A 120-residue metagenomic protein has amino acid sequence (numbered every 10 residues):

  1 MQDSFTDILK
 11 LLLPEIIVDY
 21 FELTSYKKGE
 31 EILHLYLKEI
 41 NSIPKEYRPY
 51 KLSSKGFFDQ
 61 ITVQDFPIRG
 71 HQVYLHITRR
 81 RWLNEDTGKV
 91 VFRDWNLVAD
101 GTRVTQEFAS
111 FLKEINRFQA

Functional and structural regions predicted by a protein language model:
M1, K10, E22, L52 (+4 more regions): Amphipathic, alpha-helical segments enriched in basic
M1-Q2, G101: Intrinsic-disorder-associated interaction segments
D3-P44: Short helix-coil boundary/hinge micro-motifs
D19, Y36, N41, K51-K55 (+3 more regions): Generic alpha-helical propensity signal that fires on short helical segments and nearby coil/disordered stretches
E30-L83: N-terminal juxtadomain amphipathic helix that follows a signal peptide/anchor or precedes a small N-terminal auxiliary
T62-A120: Short, positively charged, Gly/Tyr-enriched micro-motifs that form contact patches at catalytic or ligand/partner
